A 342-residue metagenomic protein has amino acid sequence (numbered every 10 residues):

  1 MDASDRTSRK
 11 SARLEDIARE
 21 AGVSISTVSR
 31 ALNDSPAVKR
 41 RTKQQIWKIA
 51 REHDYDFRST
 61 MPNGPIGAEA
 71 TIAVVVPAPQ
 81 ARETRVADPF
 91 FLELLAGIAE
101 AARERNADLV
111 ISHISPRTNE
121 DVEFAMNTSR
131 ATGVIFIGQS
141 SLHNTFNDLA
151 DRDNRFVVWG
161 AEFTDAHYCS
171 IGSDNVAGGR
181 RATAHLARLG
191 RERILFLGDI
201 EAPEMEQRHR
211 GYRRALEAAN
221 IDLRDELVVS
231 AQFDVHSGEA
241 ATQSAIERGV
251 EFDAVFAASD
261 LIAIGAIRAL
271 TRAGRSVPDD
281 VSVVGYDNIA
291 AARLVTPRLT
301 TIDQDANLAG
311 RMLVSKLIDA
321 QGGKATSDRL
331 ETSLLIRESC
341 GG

Functional and structural regions predicted by a protein language model:
M1-A68: N-terminal helix-turn-helix DNA-binding module of bacterial transcription factors
M1-R9, E69-A184, E247, E251 (+1 more regions): Alpha-helical recognition/docking segments in bacterial nutrient-uptake and carbohydrate-utilization systems
S24, D56, D108, R155 (+4 more regions): Residue-level detector of anion-binding/catalytic polar loops
I49, G97-A101, D148, Q207-A219 (+2 more regions): Alpha-helical structural signal in soluble globular domains
Q80-E93, I111-N119, I171-R181, L197-Q243 (+4 more regions): Hinge/beta->alpha junction and helix N-cap segments in small-molecule ligand-binding domains
A131-G138, L195-L197, V228, G249-S259 (+1 more regions): Periplasmic-binding protein-like
Q243-G342: Flexible loop/turn connectors
